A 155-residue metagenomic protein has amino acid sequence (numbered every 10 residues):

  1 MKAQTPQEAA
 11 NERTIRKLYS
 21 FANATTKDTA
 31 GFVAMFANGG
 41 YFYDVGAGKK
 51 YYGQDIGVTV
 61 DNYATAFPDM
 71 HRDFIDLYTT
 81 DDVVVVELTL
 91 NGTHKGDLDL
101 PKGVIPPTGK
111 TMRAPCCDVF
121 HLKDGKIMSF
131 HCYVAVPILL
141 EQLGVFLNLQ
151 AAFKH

Functional and structural regions predicted by a protein language model:
M1-N38, A151-H155: Short, low-complexity N-terminal intrinsically disordered segments enriched in polar/charged residues
A9, T29-G96: A solvent-exposed, acidic/Ser-Thr-rich amphipathic alpha-helical stretch
H71-R72, M112-C117: Short, surface-exposed coil-to-beta transition loops
L77, F120-L122: A structural signal for short hydrophobic beta-strand segments in well-ordered beta-sheet cores
G96-P107: Short, surface-exposed loop/helix-turn segments at secondary-structure junctions that function as lids/hinges flanking
M128-H155: Low-complexity, intrinsically disordered terminal/linker segments enriched in charged and Gly/Pro repeats
